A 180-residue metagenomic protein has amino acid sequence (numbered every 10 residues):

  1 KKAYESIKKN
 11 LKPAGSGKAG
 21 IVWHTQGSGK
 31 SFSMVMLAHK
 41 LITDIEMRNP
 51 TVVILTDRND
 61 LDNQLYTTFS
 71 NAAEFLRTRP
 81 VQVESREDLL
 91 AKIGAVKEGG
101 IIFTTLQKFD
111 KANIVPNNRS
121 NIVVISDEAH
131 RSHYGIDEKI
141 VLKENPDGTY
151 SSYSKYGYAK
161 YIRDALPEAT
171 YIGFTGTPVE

Functional and structural regions predicted by a protein language model:
K1-E180: RecA-like P-loop NTPase motor core of helicase/translocase proteins
